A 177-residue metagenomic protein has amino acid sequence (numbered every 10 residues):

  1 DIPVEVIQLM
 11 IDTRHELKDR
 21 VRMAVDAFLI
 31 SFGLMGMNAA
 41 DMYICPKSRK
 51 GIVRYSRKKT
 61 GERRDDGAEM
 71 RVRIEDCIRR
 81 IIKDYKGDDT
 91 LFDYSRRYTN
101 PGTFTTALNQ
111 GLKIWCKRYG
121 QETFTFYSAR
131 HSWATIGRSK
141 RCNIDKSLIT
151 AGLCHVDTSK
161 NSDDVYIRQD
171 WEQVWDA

Functional and structural regions predicted by a protein language model:
D1-A39, Y43: Basic, Lys/Arg- and aromatic-enriched nucleic-acid-binding interface segment
P3, M23-D26, I74, F104 (+4 more regions): Hydrophobic (often cysteine-bearing) scaffold residues that line and stabilize catalytic clefts of nucleotide/cofactor
V4-I7, R73-E122: Active-site/catalytic core of tyrosine-dependent DNA strand-transfer enzymes
Q8, F32, A40, D76 (+8 more regions): Feature representing long, continuous alpha-helical segments
D12-D19, N109-A151, H155-S159: Short, basic (Lys/Arg/His-rich) helix/loop patches that form interaction surfaces in the mid-to-C-terminal regions
H15-K18, K58-R71, S95-F104, Q121-T125 (+1 more regions): Short, contiguous acidic/charged loop-to-helix segments that flank catalytic cores in large enzymes
L34, Y43-K83: Conserved tyrosine-mediated DNA breakage-rejoining catalytic core shared by Y-recombinases
R57-E62, L153-A177: Catalytic-site neighborhood detector that most strongly recognizes the C-terminal catalytic loop/helix of tyrosine
